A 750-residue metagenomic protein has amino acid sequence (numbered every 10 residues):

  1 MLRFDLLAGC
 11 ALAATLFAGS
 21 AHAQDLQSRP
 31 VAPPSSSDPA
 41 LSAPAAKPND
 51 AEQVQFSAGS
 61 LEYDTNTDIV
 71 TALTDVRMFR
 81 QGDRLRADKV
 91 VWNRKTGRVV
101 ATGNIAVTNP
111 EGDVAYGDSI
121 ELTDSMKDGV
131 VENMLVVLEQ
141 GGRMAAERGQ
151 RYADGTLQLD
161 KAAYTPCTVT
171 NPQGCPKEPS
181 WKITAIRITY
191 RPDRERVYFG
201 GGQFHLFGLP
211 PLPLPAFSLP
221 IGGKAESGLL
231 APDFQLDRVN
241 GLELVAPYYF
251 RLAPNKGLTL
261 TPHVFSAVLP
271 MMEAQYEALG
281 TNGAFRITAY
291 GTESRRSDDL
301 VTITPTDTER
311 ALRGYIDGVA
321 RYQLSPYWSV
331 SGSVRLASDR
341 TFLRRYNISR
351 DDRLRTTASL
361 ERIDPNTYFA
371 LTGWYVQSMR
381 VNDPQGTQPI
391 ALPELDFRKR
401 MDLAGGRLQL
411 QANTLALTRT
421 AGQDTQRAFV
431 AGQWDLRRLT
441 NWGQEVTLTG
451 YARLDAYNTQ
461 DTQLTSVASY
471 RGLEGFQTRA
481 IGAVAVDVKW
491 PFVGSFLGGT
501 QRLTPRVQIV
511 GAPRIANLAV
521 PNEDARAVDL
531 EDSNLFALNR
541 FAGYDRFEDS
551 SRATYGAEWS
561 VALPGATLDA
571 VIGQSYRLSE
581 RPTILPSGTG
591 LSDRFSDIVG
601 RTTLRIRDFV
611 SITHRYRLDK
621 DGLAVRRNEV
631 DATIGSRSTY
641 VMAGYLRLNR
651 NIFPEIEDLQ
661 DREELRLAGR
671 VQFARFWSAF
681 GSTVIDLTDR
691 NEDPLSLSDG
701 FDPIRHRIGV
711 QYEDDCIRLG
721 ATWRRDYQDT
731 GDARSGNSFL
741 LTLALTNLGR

Functional and structural regions predicted by a protein language model:
M1-R3, Y63-N66, G749-R750: Short, intrinsically disordered, low-complexity terminal/loop segments
L2-H22: Gram-negative bacterial Sec-dependent N-terminal signal peptides
A11, T15, S57-L61, V486: Short, Lys/Arg-rich amphipathic segments at extreme N-termini
L12-A13, D50, F79, K177: Generic anion/oxyanion-binding catalytic loop in active/binding sites
Q24-K161, K182-Y190, E195-V197, L260: N-terminal amphipathic/hydrophobic interface segments
Y116-E121, M126-V130, V136-I183, R191-R750: Outer-membrane beta-barrel proteins and related beta-barrel translocases across Gram-negative bacteria
